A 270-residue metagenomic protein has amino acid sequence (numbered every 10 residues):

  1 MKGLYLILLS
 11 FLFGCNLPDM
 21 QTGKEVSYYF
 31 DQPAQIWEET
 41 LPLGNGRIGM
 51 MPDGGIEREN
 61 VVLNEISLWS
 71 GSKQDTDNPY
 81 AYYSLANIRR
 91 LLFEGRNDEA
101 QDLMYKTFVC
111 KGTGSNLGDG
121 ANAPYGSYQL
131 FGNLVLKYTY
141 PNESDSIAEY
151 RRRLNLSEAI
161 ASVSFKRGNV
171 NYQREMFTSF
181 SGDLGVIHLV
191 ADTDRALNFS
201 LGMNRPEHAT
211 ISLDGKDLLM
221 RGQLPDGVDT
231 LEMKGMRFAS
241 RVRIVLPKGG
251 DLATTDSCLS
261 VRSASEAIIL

Functional and structural regions predicted by a protein language model:
G3-F13: Sec-dependent N-terminal signal peptides
L17-L270: Aromatic-residue-lined binding/catalytic grooves and analogous aromatic/hydrophobic interfacial grooves in multimeric
